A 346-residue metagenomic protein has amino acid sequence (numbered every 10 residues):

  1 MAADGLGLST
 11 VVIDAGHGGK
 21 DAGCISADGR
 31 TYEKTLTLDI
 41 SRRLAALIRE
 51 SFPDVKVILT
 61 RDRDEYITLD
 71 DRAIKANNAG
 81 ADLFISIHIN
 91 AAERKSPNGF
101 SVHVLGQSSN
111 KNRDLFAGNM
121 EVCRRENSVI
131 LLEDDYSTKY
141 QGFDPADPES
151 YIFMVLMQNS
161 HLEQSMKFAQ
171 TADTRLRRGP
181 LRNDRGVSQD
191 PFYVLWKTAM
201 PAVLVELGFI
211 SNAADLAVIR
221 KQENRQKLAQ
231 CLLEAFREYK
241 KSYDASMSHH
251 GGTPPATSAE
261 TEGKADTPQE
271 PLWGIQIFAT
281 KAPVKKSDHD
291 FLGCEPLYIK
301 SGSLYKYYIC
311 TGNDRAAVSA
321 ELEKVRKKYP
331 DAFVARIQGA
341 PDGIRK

Functional and structural regions predicted by a protein language model:
M1-L8, A27-T31, T35-Q269: Active-site-proximal helix/loop segments of hydrolytic enzymes
M1-V11, A15, W273-G274, T280: Boundary/activation segment at the start of structured domains
S9-R30: Short glycine-rich His-centered loop
I13, V203-V205, Y307: Short beta-strand motif preference
D14-G16, L105, L207-G208, F278-T280 (+1 more regions): Generic beta-structure capping elements
G18-K20, I210-D215, L304-Y305: A short, flexible beta-alpha/helix-coil linker loop
K20-C24, K111-N112, A213, P283-S287: Short, solvent-exposed loop/turn elements at domain surfaces
K264-E270, A279-K346: Extracytoplasmic
